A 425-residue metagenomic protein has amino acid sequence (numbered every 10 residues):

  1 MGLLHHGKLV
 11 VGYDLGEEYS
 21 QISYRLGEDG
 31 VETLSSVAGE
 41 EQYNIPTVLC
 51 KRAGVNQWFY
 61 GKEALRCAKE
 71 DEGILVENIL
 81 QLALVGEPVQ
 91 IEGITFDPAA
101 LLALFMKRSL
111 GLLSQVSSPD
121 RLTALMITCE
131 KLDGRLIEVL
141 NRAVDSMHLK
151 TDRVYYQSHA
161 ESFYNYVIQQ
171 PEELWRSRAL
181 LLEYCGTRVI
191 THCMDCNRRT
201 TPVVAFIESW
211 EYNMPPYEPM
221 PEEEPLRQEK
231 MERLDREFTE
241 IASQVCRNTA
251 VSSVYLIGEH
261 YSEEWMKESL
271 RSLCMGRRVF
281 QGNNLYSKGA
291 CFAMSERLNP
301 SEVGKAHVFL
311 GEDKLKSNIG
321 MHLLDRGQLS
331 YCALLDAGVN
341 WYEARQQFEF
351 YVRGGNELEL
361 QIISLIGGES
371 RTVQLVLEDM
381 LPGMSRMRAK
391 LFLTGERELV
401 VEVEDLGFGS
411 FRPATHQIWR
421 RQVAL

Functional and structural regions predicted by a protein language model:
M1-K8, T151-L180, L285-G304, V308 (+1 more regions): Conserved phosphate-binding catalytic cores of ATP/NTP-utilizing and phosphoryl-transfer enzymes
M1-P88, D145, Y155-Q157, L377-L425: Early-domain small/polar-rich strand-loop-helix modules and first-structured segments of the mature chain
H6, Y13-Y19, E173-I190, M194-N197 (+3 more regions): A short acidic Gly-Thr/Ser loop motif
V37-M126, W210-T239, Q244: Conserved phosphate-binding loops in N-terminal lobes of ATP-dependent enzymes of the actin/Hsp70/sugar-kinase
L125-I137, S243-R271, R278-G282: Glycine-rich phosphate-binding loops at beta-strand->alpha-helix junctions
I127, R135-E138, R142-R236: Small-residue (GG/TT-enriched) beta-loop-alpha framework at ligand/catalytic clefts
D145-Y156, A250, E268-N284, A290: Structural alpha-beta junctions
F292-L377, P382, R386: Acidic, glycine/GT-rich loop-and beta-edge segments that sit at the periphery of enzyme/chaperone cores
